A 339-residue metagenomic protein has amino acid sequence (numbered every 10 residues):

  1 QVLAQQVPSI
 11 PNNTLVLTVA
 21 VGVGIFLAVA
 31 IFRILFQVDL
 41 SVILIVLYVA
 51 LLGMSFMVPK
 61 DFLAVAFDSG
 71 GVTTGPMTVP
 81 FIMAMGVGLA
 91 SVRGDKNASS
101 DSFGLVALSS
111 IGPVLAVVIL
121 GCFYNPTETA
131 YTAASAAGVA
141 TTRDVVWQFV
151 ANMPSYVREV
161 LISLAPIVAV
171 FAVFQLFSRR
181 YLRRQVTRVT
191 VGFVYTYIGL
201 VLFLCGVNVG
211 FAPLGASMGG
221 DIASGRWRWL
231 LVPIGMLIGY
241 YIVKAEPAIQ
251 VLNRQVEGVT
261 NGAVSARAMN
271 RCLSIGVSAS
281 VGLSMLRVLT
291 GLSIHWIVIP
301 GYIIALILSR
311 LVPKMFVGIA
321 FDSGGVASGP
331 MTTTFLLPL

Functional and structural regions predicted by a protein language model:
Q1-A50, W229-S309: Helix-loop-helix junctions within the multi-pass membrane cores of secondary transporters/permeases
Q1-V2, P59-F62, F203-S217, V243-A248: Transmembrane alpha-helix boundary signature
V2-Q5, L44-Y48, D68, P80-G88 (+5 more regions): Re-entrant/interfacial helical elements at transmembrane boundaries that shape and gate the permeation pathway
V21-R33, L47-V58, F81-S91, L108-F123 (+6 more regions): Hydrophobic core segments of alpha-helical transmembrane domains in multi-pass membrane transport and ion-translocation
L27-V38, F62-V65, V87-D101, F177-R183 (+2 more regions): Alpha-helical transmembrane segments
D39-V49, D101-A107, Q185-Y195, A268-L273 (+2 more regions): Cytoplasmic-side transmembrane-helix entry/capping segments in multi-pass membrane proteins
V42, L63-T78, S99-A107, G235-M236 (+2 more regions): The feature identifies polytopic integral membrane transport proteins across all domains of life
G70, M83, L89, R93-A212 (+1 more regions): Signature of multi-pass transmembrane helix bundles
